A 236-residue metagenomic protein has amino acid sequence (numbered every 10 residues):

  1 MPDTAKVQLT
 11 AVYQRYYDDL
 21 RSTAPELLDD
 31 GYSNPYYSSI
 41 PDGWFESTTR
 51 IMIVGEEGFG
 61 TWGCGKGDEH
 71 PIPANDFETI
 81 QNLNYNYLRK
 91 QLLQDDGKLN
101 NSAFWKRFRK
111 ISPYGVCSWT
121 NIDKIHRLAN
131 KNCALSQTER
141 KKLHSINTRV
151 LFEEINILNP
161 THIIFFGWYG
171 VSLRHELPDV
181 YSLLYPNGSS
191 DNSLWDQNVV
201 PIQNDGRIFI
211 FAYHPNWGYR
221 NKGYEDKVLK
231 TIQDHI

Functional and structural regions predicted by a protein language model:
M1-D18, L135-F152, V171-I236: C-terminal capping/extension of enzyme domains
P2-H162, W168-L173, W217-G218: A polyanion-binding, active-site-adjacent surface
